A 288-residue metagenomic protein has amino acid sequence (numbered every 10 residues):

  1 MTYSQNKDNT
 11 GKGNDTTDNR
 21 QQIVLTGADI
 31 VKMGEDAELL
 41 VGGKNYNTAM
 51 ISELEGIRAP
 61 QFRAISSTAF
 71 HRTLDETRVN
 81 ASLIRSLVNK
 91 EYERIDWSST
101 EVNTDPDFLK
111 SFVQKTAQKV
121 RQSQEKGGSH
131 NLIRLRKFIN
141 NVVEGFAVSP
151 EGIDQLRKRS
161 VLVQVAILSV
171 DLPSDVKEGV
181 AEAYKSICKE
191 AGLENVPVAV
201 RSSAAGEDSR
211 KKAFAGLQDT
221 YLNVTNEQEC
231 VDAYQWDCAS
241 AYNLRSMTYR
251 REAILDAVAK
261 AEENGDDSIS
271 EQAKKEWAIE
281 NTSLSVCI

Functional and structural regions predicted by a protein language model:
M1-C287: N-terminal beta-alpha lobe that positions the nucleotide/phosphoryl donor in ATP/NTP-coupled carboxylate activation
